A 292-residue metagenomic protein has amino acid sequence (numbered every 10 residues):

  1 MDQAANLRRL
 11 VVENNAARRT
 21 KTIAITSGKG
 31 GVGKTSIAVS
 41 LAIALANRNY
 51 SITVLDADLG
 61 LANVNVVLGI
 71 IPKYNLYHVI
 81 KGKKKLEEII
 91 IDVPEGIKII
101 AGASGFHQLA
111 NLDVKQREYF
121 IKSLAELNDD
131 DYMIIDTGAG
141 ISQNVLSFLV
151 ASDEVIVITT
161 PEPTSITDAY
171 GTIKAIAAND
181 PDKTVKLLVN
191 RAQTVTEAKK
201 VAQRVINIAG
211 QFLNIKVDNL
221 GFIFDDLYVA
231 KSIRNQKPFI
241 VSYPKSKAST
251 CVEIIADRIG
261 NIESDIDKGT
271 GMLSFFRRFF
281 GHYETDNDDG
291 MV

Functional and structural regions predicted by a protein language model:
M1-K29: Extreme N-terminal, non-catalytic leader segments that precede Walker-type/kinase nucleotide-binding cores
K21-D58: Walker A/P-loop phosphate-binding motif and the immediately C-terminal alpha-helix
G28, T160, V185-K199, F222-V229 (+1 more regions): G-domain G4 guanine-recognition motif of GTPases
A57-D131, I233-N235: P-loop/Walker-type NTP enzyme "switch/lid" segment
S123-N128, S142-T164: Inter-motif core of Ras-like GTPase G domains
I166-D182: Conserved C-terminal guanine-recognition region of P-loop GTPase G domains, centered on the G4
L213-I240, C251-I254: Beta-strand-loop-alpha "switch" segments that mediate conformational coupling across diverse proteins
F239-V292: NTP-binding/hydrolysis catalytic cores, primarily Walker-type P-loop NTPases
